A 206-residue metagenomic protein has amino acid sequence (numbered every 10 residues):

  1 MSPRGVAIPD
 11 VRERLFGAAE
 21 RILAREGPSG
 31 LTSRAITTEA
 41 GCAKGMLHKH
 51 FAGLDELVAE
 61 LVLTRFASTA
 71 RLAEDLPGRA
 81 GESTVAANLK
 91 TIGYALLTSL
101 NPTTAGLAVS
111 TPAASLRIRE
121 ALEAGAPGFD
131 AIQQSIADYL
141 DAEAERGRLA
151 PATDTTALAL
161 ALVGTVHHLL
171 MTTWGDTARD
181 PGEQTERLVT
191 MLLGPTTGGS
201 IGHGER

Functional and structural regions predicted by a protein language model:
S2, A87, T91, T98 (+5 more regions): C-terminal peripheral helix-coil segments that are non-catalytic and often amphipathic
I8, I132, D154-A159, P181 (+1 more regions): Short amphipathic alpha-helix in the helical subdomain of ABC transporter nucleotide-binding domains
R14, A18-E56, E60: Helix-turn-helix
A18-R25, R71-L76, A161, T165-L169: Solvent-exposed, amphipathic alpha-helical segments
L31, A152-T153: Helix-loop segment at the mouth of the active site in Rossmann-fold oxidoreductases, especially SDR/KR enzymes
E60, A73-T103, L158-A159: Hydrophobic alpha-helical connector segments
V62-A70: Short, basic, alpha-helical segments at the C-terminal edge of helix-turn-helix-like DNA-binding modules
A70, S99-S110, R117-R146, T155-L160: Amphipathic alpha-helical packing segments from all-alpha helical-bundle domains
